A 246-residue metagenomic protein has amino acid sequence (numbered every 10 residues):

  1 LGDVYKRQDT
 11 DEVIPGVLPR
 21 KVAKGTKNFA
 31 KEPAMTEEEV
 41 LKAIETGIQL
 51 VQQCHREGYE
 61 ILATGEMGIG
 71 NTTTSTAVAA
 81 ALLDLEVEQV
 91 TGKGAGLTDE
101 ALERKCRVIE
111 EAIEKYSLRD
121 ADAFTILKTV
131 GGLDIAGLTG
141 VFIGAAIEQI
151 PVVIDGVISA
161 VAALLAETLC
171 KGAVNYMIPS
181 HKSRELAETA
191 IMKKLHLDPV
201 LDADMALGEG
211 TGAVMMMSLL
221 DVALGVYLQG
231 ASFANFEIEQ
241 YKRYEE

Functional and structural regions predicted by a protein language model:
L1-Y5: Short, small-residue-biased leader/transition segments that mark boundaries at the very start of proteins
V13, R20, L207: C-terminal binding/interaction regions
V17-L18, A77-Q89, L169-N175, V222-G225: A glycine- and small-aliphatic-rich helix-loop capping segment at beta-alpha/alpha-beta transitions that lines
V22-E86, G94-T98: Glycine-rich, mobile lid/loop segments that gate access to catalytic sites or pores
L62, T73-G137: Phosphate/pyrophosphate-binding betaalpha-module
T64, I69-T76, I135-V141, S159-A163 (+1 more regions): Short glycine/serine/threonine-rich phosphate/pyrophosphate-binding segments that cradle anionic phosphate groups
G140-P179, D198-A206: Hydrophobic alpha-helical bundle architecture
E185-A234: Internal helix-turn-beta structural module
